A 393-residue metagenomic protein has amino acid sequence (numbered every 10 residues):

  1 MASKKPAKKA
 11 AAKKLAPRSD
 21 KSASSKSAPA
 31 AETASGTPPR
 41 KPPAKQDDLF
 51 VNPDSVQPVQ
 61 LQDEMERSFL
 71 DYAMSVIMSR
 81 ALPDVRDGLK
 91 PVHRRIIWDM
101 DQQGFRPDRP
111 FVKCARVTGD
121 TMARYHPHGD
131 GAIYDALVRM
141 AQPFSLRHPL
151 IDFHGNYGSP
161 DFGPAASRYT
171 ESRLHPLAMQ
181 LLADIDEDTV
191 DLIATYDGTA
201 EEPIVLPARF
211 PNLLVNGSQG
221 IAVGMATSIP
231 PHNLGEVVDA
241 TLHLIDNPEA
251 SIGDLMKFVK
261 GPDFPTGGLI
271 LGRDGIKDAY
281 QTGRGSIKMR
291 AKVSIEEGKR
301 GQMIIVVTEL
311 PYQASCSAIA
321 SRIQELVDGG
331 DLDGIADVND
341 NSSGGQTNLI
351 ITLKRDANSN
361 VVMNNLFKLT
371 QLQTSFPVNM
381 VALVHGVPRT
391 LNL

Functional and structural regions predicted by a protein language model:
A2-S286, N348-T352: Catalytic phosphate-handling regions of large nucleic-acid enzymes and associated NTPases
D254-G275, T282-L393: Charged, surface-exposed alpha-helical interface/stalk elements
